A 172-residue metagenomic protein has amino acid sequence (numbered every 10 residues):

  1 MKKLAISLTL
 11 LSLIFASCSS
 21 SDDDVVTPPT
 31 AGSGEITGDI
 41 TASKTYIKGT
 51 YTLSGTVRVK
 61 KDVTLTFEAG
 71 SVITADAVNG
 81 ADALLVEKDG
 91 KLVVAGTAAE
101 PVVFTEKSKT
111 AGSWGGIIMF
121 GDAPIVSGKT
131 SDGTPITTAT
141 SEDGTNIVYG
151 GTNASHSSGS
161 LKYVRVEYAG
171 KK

Functional and structural regions predicted by a protein language model:
M1-L4: Positively charged n-region of N-terminal signal peptides that target proteins for export
I6-L10: Sec-dependent N-terminal signal peptides
I14-S17: C-terminal motif of bacterial Sec signal peptides marking the signal peptidase cleavage site
S19-K172: Beta-strand/loop edge motif enriched in small/polar residues
